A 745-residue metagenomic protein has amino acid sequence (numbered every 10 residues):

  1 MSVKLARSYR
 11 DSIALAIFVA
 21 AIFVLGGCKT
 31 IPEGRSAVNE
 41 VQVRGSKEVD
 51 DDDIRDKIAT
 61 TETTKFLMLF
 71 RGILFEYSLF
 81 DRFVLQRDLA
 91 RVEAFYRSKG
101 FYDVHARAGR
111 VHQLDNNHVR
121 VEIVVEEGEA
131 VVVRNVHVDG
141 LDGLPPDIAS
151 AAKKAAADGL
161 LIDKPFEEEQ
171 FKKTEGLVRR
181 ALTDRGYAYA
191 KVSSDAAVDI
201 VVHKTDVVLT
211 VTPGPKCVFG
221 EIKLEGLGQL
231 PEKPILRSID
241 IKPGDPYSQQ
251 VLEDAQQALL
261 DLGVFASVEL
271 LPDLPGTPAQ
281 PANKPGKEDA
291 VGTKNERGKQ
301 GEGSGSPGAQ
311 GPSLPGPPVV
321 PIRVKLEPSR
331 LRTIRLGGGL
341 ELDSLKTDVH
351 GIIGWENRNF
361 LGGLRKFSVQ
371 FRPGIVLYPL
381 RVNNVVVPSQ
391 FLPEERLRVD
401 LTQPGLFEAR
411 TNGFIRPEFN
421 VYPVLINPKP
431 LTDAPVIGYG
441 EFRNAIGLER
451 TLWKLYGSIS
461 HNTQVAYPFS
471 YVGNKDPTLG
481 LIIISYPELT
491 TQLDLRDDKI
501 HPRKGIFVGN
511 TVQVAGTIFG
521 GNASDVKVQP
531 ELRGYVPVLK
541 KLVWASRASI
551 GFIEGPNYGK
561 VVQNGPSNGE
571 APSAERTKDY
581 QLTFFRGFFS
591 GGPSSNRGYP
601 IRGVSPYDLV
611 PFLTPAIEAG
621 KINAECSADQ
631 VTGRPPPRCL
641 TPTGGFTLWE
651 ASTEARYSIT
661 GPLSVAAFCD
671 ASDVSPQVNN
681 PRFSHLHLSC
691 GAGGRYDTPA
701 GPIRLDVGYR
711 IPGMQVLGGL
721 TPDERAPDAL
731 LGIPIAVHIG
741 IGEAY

Functional and structural regions predicted by a protein language model:
S2-I17: Bacterial N-terminal signal peptides that target proteins for export
A14-G26: Bacterial N-terminal signal peptides
C28-S304, V319, L331: Interaction-mediating elements
V43-K47, I58, A108, V125-E129 (+17 more regions): Flexible glycine-/small-residue-rich
T64-L74, K154-A155, G276-P315, V382-N384 (+3 more regions): Intrinsically disordered, low-complexity segments enriched in small/polar residues
G143-S150, S248-V508, R597, V604-L609 (+3 more regions): Gram-negative/organellar outer-membrane beta-barrel architecture
D261, P315-I322, T333-K346, I459-Y657 (+5 more regions): C-terminal outer-membrane beta-barrel translocator/porin domains of Gram-negative envelope proteins and their
